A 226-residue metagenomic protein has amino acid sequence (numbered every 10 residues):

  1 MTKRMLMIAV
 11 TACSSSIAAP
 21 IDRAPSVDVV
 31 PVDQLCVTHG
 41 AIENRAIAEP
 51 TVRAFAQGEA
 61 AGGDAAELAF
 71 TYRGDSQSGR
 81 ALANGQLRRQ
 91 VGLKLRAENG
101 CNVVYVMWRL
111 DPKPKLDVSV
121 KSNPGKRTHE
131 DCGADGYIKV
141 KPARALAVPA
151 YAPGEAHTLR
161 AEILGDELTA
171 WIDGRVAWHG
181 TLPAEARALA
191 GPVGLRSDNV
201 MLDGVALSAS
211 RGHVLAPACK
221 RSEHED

Functional and structural regions predicted by a protein language model:
T2-I8: Sec-dependent signal peptide recognition, specifically the positively charged N-region followed immediately by
C13-N84, Y151, L215-D226: Low-complexity, Ser/Thr/Pro/Gly-rich disordered linker/stalk regions
A48-G133: Secretory/extracellular carbohydrate-interaction modules and structurally similar beta-sandwich "look-alikes"
L68-F70, G154-I172: Short tryptophan-centered beta-strand motifs in secreted/extracellular beta-sheet-rich domains of glycan-recognition
R127-T158: Short, aromatic/His-centered strand-loop micro-motif at the edge of beta-sheets
A161, G204-S210: Extracellular beta-strand elements of beta-rich domains used for carbohydrate recognition/degradation or cell-matrix
I172-G194: Short, solvent-exposed beta-strand-to-loop segments that form ligand-recognition rims of beta-rich domains
R196-D198: Short beta-strand-plus-loop segments that form exposed binding edges in beta-rich domains
